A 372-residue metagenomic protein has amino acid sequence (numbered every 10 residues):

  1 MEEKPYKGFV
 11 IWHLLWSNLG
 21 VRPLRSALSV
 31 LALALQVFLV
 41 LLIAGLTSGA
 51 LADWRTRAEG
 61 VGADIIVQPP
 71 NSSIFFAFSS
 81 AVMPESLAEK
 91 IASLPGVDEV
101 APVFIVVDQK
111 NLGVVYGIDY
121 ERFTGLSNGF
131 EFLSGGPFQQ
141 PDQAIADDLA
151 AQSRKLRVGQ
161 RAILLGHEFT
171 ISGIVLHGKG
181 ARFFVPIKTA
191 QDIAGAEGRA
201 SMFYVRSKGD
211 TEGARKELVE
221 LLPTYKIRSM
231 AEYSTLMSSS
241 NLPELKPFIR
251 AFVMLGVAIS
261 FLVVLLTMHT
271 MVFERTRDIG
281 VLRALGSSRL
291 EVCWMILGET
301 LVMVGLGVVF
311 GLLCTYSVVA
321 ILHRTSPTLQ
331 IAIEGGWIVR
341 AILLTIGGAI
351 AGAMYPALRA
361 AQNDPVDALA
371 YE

Functional and structural regions predicted by a protein language model:
M1-L39, L51, T56, S238-S239 (+1 more regions): N-terminal Sec/SRP start-transfer signal
L19, V281-L290, N363, E372: Short helix-to-coil transition segments within interhelical loops that connect adjacent transmembrane helices
F38-V114, K216-E220, K226: Hydrophobic, regular-secondary-structure patches
I65, A150-A151, S172-H177, E197-K226: A short beta-strand structural signal in non-transmembrane regions
V103-F104, N111-D119, F130-T189, G198-R199: Hydrophobic secondary-structure segments that place a key small or acidic residue at a functional site
V219-L262, M271-R275, V281-L282, L290-W294: Peri-transmembrane interface segments
R277-H323, R340, L344, G348 (+1 more regions): Transmembrane alpha-helical interface segments in multi-pass membrane proteins
E334-E372: C-terminal membrane-exit region of the final transmembrane helix in multipass inner-membrane proteins
